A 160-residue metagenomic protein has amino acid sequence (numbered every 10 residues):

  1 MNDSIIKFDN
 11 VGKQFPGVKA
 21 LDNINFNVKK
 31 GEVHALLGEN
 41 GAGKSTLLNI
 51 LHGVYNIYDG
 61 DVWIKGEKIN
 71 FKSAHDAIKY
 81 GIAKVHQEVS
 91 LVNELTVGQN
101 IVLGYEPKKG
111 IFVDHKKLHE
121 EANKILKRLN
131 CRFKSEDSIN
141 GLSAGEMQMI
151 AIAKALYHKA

Functional and structural regions predicted by a protein language model:
M1-A160: Glycine-rich phosphate-binding loops of nucleotide-dependent enzymes
